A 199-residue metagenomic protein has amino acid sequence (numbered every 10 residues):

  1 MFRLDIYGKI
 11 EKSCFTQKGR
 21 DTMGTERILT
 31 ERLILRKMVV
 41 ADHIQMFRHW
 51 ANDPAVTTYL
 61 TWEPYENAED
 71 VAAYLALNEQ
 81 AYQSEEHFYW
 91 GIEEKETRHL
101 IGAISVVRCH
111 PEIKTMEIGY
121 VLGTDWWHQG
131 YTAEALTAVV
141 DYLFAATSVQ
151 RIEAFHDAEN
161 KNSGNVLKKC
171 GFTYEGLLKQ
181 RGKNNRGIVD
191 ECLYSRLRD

Functional and structural regions predicted by a protein language model:
F2-Q45, H49-P54, Y89, E93-D199: Acyl-donor (CoA/ACP) binding surface of acyl/acetyltransferases
W50-A51, L60, Y82-Q83: Hydrophobic residues in alpha-helical segments
T57-L77: Conserved GNAT-fold acetyl-CoA-binding loop/helix
N67-E69, Y82, R186: A short hydrophobic/aromatic micro-motif that marks alpha-helical segments and, especially, helix-coil
L77-G91: A short helix-loop-beta-strand connector motif used in the catalytic cores of GNAT acetyltransferases and, in some
